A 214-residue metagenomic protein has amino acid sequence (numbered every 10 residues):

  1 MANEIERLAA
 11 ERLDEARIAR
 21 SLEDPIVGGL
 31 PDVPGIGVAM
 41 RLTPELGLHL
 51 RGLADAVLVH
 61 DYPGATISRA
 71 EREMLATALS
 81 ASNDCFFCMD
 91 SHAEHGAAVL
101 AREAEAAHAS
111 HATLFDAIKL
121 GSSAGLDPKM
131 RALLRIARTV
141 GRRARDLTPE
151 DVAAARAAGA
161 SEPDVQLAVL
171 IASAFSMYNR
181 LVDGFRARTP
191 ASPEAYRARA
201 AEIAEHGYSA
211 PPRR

Functional and structural regions predicted by a protein language model:
M1-E71, L100-D116, P190-R214: Secretory/endomembrane lumenal or extracellular ectodomains immediately following the signal peptide
V27-G29, L48-A54, C88, G141-E150: Short acidic alpha-helix initiation/capping motifs at coil-to-helix transition points, especially at protein N-termini
D32-L42, S68-C85, E162-V169: Alpha-helical scaffold segments that form or flank carboxylate-/histidine-based iron centers
L75-V99, L114-F115, A137, I171-F175 (+1 more regions): Short, thiol/selenol-centered motifs that function as redox-active sites or metal-ligating centers
A109, L114-R131: Generic long, charged, amphipathic alpha-helical segments
P128-P149, V169-S173: Amphipathic, charged-and-aliphatic alpha-helical interface segments that function as noncatalytic docking
R145-Q166: Acidic interhelical loop/turn segments
E162-P212: Preference for long, well-ordered alpha-helical segments
